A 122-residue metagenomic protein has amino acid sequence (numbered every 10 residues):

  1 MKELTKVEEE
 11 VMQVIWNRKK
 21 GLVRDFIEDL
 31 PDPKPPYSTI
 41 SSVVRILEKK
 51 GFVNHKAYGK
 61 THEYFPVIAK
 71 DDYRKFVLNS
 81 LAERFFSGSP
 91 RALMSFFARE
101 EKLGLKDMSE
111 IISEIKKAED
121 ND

Functional and structural regions predicted by a protein language model:
M1-Q13, A69, N121: Short alpha-helical segments that sit at the start of domains
L4-V7, Y58-V77: Short, cationic-aromatic polyanion-contact patches
E9-V14, D25, A92: Pre-recognition alpha-helix immediately N-terminal to the DNA-recognition helix within helix-turn-helix or winged-helix
K20-D29: Short acidic, hydrophobic short linear motifs in intrinsically disordered regions
S41-R45: Short, hydrophobic-biased segments on the C-terminal half of alpha helices that form "recognition helices"
G51: Glycine-centered, phosphate/nucleic-acid-interacting loop/turn motifs that mediate DNA/RNA or nucleotide
H55: Short beta-strand "wing" residues that participate in macromolecule-binding interfaces
V77-D120: Amphipathic alpha-helical dimerization/coiled-coil segments that flank or bridge DNA-binding/regulatory modules
